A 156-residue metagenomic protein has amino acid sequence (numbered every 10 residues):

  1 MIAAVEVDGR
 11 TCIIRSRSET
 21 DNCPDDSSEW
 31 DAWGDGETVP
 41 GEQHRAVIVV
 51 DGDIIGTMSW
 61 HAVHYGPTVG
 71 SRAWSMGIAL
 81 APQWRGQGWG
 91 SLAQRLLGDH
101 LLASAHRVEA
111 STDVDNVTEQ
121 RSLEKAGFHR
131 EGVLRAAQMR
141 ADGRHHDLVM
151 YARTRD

Functional and structural regions predicted by a protein language model:
M1-D21, R45-D156: Acyl-donor (CoA/ACP) binding surface of acyl/acetyltransferases
D26-D51: Active-site rim helix/loop that mediates acceptor-substrate recognition in acyltransferases
